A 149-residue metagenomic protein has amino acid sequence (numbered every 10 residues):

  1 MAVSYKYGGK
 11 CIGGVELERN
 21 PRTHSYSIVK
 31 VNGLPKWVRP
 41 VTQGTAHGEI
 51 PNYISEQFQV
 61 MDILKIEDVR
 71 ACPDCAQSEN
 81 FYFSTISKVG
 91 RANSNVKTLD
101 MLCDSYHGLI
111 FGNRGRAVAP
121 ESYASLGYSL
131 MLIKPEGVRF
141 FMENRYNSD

Functional and structural regions predicted by a protein language model:
M1-D62, I66: N-terminal ordered "arm"
M1-G8, F141-D149: Short, surface-exposed loop and linker segments with low hydrophobicity and enrichment for Pro/Ser/Thr
Q59-D62, E67-S148: OB-fold/S1-family single-stranded nucleic acid-binding modules
